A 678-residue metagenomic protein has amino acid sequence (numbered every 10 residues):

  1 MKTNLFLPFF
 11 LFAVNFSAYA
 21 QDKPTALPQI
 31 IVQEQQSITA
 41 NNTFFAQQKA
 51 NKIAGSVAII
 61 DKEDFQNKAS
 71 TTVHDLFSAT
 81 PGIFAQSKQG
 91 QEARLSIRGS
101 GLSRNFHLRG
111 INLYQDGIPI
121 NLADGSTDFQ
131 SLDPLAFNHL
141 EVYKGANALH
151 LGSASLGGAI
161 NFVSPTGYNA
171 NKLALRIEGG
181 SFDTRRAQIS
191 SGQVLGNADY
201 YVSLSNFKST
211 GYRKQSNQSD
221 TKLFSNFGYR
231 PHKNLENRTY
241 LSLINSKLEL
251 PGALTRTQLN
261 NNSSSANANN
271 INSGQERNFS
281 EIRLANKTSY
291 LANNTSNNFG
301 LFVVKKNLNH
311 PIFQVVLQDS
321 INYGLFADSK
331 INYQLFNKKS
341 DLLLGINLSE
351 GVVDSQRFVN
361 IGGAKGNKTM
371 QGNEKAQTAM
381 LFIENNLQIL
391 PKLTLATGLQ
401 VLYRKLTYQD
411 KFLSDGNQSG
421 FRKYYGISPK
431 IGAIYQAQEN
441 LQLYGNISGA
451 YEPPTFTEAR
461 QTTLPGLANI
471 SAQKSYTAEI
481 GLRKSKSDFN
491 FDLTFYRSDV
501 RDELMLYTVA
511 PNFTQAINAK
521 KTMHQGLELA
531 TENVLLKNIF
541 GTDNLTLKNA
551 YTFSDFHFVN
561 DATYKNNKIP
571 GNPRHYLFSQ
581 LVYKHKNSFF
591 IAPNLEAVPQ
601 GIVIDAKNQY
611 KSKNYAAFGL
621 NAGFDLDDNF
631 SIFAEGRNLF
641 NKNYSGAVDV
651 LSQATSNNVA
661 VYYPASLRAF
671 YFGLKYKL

Functional and structural regions predicted by a protein language model:
H74-I118: Extracytoplasmic beta-strand/coil segments of soluble accessory domains associated with Gram-negative outer-membrane
L76, L95-S96, I111-Y114, D128-Q130 (+3 more regions): N-terminal periplasmic accessory domains that precede and gate Gram-negative outer-membrane beta-barrel machines
I118-K144: Short acidic/polar hinge/loop motifs at secondary-structure boundaries that mediate gating or recognition
G179-K208, R213-P251, E276-A285, A292 (+7 more regions): Transmembrane beta-barrel wall of Gram-negative outer-membrane proteins
K287-A292, N297-N309, Q436, Q442-S448 (+2 more regions): Membrane-embedded beta-barrel scaffold of Gram-negative outer-membrane proteins
L335-L343, N347-S349, G372-V500, T531 (+3 more regions): Structural signature of Gram-negative outer-membrane beta-barrels, strongest in the C-terminal barrel of TonB-dependent
F336, Y403, F495-D499, I517-D605 (+2 more regions): Gram-negative outer-membrane beta-barrel transporters
L545, A597-I602, F624-L678: C-terminal beta-signal and adjacent terminal beta-strands/loops of Gram-negative outer-membrane beta-barrel proteins
